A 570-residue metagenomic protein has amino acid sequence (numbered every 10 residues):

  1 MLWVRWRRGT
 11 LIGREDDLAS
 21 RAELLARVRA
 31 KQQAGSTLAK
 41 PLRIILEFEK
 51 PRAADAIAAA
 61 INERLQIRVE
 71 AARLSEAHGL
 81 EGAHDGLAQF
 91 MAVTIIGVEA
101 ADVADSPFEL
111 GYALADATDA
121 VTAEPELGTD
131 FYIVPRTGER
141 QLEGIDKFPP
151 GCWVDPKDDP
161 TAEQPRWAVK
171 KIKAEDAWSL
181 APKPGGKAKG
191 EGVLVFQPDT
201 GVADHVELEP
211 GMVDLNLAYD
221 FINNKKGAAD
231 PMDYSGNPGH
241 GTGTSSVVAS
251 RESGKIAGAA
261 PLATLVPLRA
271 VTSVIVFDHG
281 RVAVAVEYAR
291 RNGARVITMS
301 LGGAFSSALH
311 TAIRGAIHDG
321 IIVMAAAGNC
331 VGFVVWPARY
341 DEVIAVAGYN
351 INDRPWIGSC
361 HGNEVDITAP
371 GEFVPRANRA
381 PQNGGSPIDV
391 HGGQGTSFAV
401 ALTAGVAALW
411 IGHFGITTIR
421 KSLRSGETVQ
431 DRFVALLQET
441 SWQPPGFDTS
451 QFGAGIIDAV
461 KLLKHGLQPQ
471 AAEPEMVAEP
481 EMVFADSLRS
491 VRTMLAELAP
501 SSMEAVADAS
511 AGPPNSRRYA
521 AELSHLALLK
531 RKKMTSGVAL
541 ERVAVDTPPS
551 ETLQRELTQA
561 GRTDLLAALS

Functional and structural regions predicted by a protein language model:
L2-K40, L46, D55, E63-A168 (+2 more regions): Autoinhibitory propeptides
F48, P125-G128, Q197-G201, V247-R251 (+10 more regions): Active-site-proximal beta-strand/loop segments in catalytic clefts of secreted hydrolases
D119-A120, E207, G211, E342-A345: Glycine-centered tight turns that cap/initiate beta-strands
E143-T264, V284, Y288-N292, N352 (+4 more regions): Active-site core segment of subtilase-fold serine proteases
P184-G185, K189-E191, R251, L268-E342 (+3 more regions): Substrate-binding/access-modulating region of protease and related hydrolase catalytic domains
D199, V335-G415: Extracellular S/T/G-rich loop segment that most often corresponds to the catalytic His/Ser-adjacent loop
A249-S253, E287-R291, R314-H318, G348-I351 (+2 more regions): Sec-exported extracytoplasmic/periplasmic mature domains
A294-L301, S307, V343, I357-S359 (+1 more regions): C-terminal subdomain of the subtilisin-like protease fold in secreted/lumenal serine endopeptidases
